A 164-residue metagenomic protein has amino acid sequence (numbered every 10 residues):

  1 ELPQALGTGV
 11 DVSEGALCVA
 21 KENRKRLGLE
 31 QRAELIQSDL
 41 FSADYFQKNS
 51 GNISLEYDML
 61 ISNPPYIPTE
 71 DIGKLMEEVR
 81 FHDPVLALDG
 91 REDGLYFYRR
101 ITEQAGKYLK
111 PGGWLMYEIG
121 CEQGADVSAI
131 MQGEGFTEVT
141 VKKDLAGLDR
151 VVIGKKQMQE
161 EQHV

Functional and structural regions predicted by a protein language model:
E1-K74: Conserved SAM/SAH cofactor-binding pocket of Class I
A20, N63, V79, I101 (+1 more regions): Residue-level signal for inorganic ion chemistry
L29, D83, Y108-P111: Helix-to-beta-strand junctions that scaffold the AdoMet/dcAdoMet cofactor pocket in Class I SAM-dependent enzymes
Y66, K155-M158: C-terminal beta-strand of the catalytic ATP-binding
Y66-Y96: Mobile active-site "lid"/loop adjacent to the S-adenosyl-L-methionine
E92-K156: Conserved Class I SAM-dependent methyltransferase catalytic core
M158-V164: Flexible, glycine-/basic-rich loop-and-beta segments that form/coincide with the SAM-dependent methyltransferase
